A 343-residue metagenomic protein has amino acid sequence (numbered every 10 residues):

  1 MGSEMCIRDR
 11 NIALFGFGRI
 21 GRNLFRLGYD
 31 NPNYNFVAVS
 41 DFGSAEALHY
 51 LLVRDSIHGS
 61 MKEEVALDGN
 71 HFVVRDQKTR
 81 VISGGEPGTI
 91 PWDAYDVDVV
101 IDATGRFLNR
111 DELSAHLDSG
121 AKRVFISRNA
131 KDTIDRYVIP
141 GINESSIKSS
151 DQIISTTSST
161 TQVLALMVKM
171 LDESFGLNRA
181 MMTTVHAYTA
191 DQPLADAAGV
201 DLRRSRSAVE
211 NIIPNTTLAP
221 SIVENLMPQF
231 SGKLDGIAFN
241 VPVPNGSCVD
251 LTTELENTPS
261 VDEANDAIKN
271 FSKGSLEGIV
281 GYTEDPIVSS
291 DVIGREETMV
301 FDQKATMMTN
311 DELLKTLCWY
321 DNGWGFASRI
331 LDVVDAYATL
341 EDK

Functional and structural regions predicted by a protein language model:
M1-I7: Short, small-residue-biased leader/transition segments that mark boundaries at the very start of proteins
R8-S205, D332, L340-E341: N-terminal Rossmann-like NAD(P) cofactor-binding subdomain of oxidoreductases, focused on the glycine-rich
D9, G236, C248, T252-K343: C-terminal active-site/capping subdomain that shapes the small-molecule cofactor and substrate pocket of enzyme
F15, R19-R26, P32-N35, L166-G274 (+1 more regions): Active-site-lining helix/loop region of Rossmann-like oxidoreductase modules
A66, N70-F72, T216, N310-Y320: Extended, charge-rich low-complexity interaction segments
F72, V138, I153, A195 (+5 more regions): Short clusters of hydrophobic/aromatic residues that line enzyme substrate/ligand-binding pockets
D93, P242, T306-T309: Short glycine/proline-enriched loop/turn "hinge" motifs that connect secondary-structure elements and lie
